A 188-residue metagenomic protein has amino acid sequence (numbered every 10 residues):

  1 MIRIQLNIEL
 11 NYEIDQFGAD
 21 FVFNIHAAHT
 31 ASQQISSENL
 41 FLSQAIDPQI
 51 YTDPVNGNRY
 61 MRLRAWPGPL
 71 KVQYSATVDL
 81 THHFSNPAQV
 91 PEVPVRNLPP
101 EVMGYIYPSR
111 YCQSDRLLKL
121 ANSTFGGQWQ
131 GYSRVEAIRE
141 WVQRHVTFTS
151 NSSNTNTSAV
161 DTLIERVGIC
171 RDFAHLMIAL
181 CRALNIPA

Functional and structural regions predicted by a protein language model:
M1-P87, P91: Intrinsically disordered, low-complexity N-terminal segments that are enriched in acidic
L10, I178-C181: Catalytic nucleophile-His microenvironment captured as a short glycine-rich beta-strand/loop that brackets
S32-Q34, L184-P187: Short secondary-structure junctions
V78-H82, A88, P100-G168, L176 (+1 more regions): Secondary-structure boundary elements
N97: A charged helix-plus-loop insertion that forms the helical arch/lid used to bind and gate nucleic-acid substrates
R171-I178, A188: Functionally critical, mid-to-C-terminal surface segments that flank or help form catalytic/ligand
